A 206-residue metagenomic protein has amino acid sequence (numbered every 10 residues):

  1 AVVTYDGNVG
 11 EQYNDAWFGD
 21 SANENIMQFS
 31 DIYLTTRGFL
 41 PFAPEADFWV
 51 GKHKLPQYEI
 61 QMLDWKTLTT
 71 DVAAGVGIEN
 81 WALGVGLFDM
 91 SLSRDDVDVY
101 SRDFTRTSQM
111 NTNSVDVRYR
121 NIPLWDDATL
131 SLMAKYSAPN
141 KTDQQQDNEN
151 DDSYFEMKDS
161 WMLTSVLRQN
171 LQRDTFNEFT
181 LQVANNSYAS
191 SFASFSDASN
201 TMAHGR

Functional and structural regions predicted by a protein language model:
A1-V99, T112-P123, T129: Outer membrane beta-barrel
N8, N14, N23-N25, N80 (+8 more regions): Detector for Asparagine
N8-N14, H53-M62, S93-D103, K135-D151 (+1 more regions): Sequence/structural signature of outer-membrane beta-barrel proteins
S21-I26, W65-D71, F104-T112, K141 (+2 more regions): Replace "Gram-negative outer membrane beta-barrel proteins" with "bacterial and organellar outer membrane beta-barrel
R37, R94, R102, R106 (+4 more regions): Arginine residue identity/basic-tract feature
T105-Q109, D116-N140, E149: Extended alpha-helical scaffolds
D126-P139, Y154-R206: Detector for outer-membrane/organellar transmembrane beta-barrel domains, recognizing the amphipathic beta-strand
